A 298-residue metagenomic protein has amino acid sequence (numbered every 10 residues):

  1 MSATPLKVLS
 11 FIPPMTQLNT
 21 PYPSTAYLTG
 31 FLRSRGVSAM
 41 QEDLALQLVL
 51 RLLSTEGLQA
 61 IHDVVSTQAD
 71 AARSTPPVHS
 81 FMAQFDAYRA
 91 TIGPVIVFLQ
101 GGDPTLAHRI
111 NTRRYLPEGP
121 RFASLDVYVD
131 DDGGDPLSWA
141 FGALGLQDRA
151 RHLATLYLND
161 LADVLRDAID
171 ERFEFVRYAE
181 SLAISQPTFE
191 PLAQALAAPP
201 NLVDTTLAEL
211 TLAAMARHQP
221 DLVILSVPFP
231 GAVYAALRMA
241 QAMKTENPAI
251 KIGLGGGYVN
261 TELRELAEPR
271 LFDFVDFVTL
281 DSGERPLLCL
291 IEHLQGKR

Functional and structural regions predicted by a protein language model:
M1-T4: Basic/polar N-terminal segments that are highly enriched at the extreme N-terminus, encompassing both cleavable
L6, L18, S24-G57, I96-G142 (+3 more regions): Glycine-rich beta-alpha loop elements in corrinoid/cobalamin-binding modules across cobalamin-dependent enzymes
P13-Q17: Short polar catalytic/cofactor-binding loops
Q47-V49, D160, D167, E171: The two-metal-ion catalytic cores of nucleic-acid processing enzymes
D63-P77, D276-R285: Acidic, His- and aromatic-enriched active-site or binding-groove loops in soluble protein domains that engage sugars
A69-T91: Active-site donor-binding segments of glycosyltransferases and PAPS-dependent sulfotransferases
R149-H152, L156-D167: A terminal-accessory region detector
